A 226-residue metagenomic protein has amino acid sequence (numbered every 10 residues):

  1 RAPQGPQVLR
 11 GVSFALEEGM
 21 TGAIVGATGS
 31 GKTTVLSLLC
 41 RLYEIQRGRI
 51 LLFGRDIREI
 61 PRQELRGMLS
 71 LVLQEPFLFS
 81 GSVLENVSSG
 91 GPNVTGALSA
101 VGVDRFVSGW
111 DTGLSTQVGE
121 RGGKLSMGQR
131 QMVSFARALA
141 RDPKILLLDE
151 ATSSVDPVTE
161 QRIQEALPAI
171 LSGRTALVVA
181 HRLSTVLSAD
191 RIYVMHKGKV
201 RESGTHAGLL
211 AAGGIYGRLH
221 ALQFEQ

Functional and structural regions predicted by a protein language model:
R1-Q226: ABC-type nucleotide-binding domain
